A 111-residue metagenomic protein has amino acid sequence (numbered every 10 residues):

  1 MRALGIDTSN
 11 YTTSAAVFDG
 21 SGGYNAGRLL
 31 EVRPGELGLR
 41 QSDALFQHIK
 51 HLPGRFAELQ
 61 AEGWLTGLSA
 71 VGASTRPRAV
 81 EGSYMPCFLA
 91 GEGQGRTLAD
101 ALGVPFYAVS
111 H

Functional and structural regions predicted by a protein language model:
M1-H111: Short acidic/glycine-rich loops and adjacent helix/strand connectors that line catalytic pockets where negatively
